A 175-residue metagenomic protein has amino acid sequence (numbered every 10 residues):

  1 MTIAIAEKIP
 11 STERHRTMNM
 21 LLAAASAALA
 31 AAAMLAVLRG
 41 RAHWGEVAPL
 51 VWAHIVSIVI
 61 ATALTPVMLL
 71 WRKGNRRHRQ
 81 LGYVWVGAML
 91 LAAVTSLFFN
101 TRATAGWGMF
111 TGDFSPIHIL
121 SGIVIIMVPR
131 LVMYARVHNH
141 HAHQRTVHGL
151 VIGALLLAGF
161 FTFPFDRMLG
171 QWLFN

Functional and structural regions predicted by a protein language model:
T2-N175: Alpha-helical membrane insertion/targeting regions
